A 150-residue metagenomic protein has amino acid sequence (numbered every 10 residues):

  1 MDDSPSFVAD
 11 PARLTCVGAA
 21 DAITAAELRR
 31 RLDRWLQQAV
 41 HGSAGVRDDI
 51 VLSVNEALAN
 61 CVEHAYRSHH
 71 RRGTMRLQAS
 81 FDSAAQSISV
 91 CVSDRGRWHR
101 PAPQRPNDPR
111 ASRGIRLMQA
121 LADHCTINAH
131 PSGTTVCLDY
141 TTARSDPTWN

Functional and structural regions predicted by a protein language model:
D33-N55: Conserved short strand/loop->alpha-helix "switch" segment adjacent to the catalytic nucleotide/phosphoryl-transfer site
E56-N60, H64: Conserved polar catalytic motif of the HATPase_c/GHKL fold
A65-H70: A short, flexible helix-to-loop-to-beta junction within the catalytic ATP-binding CA
R71-F81: A conserved short beta-strand within the histidine kinase catalytic ATPase domain
S87-S112: Glycine-rich/acidic phosphate-handling loop/turn and adjacent ATP-lid/helix of nucleotide-binding kinase/ATPase domains
W98, P131-L138, R144: Glycine-rich nucleotide-binding loop
P103-N128, S132-G133: ATP phosphate-binding glycine-rich loop and adjacent ATP-lid/helix-beta elements within ATP-binding kinase/ATPase
A143-N150: C-terminal end segment of the histidine kinase catalytic
